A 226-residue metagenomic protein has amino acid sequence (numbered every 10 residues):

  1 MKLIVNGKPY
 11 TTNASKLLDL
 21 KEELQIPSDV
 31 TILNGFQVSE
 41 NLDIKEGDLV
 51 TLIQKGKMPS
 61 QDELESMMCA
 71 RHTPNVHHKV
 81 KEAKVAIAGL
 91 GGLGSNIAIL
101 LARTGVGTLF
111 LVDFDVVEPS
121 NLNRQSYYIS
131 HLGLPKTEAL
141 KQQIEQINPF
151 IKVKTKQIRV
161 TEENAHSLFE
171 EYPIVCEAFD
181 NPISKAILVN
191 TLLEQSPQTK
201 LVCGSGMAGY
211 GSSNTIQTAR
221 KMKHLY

Functional and structural regions predicted by a protein language model:
M1-Y10: Eukaryote-biased recognition of intrinsically disordered, low-complexity regulatory segments
N6, V30-I44: Short acidic beta-strand-loop surface patches of small beta-rich interaction domains
N13-P27: Short amphipathic, charge-patterned alpha-helical segments
E40, E46, T51-K84: N-terminal charged helix/coil linker that caps or initiates catalytic domains
V76-V116: Glycine-rich adenosine-cofactor-binding loop
D113-N148: Glycine-rich phosphate-binding loop and adjoining beta1-alpha1-beta2 segment of Rossmann-like nucleotide-binding folds
T137-Y172, F179-P182: A structured beta-alpha segment of the ubiquitous adenosine-cofactor-binding alpha/beta core
P173-Y226: E1/E1-like adenylate-forming module used to activate ubiquitin-like modifiers and sulfur-carrier proteins
